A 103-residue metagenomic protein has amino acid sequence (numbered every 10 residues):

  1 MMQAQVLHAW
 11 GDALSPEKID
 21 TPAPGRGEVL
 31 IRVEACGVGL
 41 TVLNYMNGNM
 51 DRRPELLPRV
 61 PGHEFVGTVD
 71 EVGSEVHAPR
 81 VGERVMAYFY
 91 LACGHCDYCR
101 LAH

Functional and structural regions predicted by a protein language model:
M1-Q5: Short structural boundary motif marking the start of a folded domain
V6-A13: Extracellular beta-rich ligand/substrate-recognition surface
A13, G37-G39: Active-site/binding-pocket entry motifs
K18-D20: Generic structural detector for well-ordered beta-strands
P22-C36, N49-R100: Glycine-rich beta-strand-centered segment in the early N-terminal region that forms part of a ligand/cofactor-binding
T41-N47: Cytochrome P450 core scaffold surrounding the K-helix E-X-X-R motif and the conserved "meander" helix-loop region
L43, R100-H103: Iron-sulfur (Fe-S) cluster-binding segments and ferredoxin-like electron-carrier domains, especially [2Fe-2S]
